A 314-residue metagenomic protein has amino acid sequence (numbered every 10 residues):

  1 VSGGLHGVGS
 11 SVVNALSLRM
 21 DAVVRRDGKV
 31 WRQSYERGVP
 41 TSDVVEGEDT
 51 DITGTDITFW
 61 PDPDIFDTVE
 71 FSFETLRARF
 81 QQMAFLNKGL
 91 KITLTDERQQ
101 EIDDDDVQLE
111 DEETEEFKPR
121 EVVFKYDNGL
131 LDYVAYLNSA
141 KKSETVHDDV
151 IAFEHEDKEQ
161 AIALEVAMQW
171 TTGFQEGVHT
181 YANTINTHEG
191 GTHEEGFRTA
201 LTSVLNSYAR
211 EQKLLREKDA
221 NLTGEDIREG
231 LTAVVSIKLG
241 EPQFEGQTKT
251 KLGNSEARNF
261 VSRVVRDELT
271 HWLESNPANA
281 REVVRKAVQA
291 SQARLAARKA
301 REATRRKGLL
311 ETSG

Functional and structural regions predicted by a protein language model:
V1-G3, G7, S11-A15, R19-G314: GHKL-family ATPase ATP-binding module
